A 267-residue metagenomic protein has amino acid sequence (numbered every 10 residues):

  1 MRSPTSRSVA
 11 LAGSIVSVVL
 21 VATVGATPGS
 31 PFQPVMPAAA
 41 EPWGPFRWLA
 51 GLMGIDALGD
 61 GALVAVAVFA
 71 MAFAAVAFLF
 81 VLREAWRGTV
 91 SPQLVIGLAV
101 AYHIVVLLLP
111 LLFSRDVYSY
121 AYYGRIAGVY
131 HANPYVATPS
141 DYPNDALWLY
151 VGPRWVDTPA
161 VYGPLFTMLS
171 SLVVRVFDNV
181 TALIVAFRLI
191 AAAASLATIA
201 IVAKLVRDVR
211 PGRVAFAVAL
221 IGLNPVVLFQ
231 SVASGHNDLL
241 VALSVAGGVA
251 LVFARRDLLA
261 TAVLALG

Functional and structural regions predicted by a protein language model:
M1-V21, L49-V105: Start-transfer (signal-anchor) and selected internal transmembrane alpha helices of multi-pass inner/ER membrane
V16, F73-R83, A182-V209, A242-L243: Transmembrane-helix motifs of polytopic, lipid-linked glycan transferases
V16-A38: Alpha-helical transmembrane segments of multi-pass membrane proteins
T89-G97, V202-N224, F253: Transmembrane-helix signature of polytopic, membrane-embedded enzymes that assemble or transfer cell-envelope glycans
T89-R188, A192: Intramembrane catalytic core of multi-pass membrane enzymes that act on lipidic substrates
L107, V180-I184, R188, S195 (+1 more regions): Aromatic- and kink-enriched transmembrane "portal" helix at the membrane-lumen/periplasm boundary that abuts
A197-I201, L240-D257: Specific aromatic-rich, kink-prone transmembrane helix
V218, L228-F229, G247-L251, D257-G267: Membrane-interface alpha helices of multi-pass inner-membrane proteins
